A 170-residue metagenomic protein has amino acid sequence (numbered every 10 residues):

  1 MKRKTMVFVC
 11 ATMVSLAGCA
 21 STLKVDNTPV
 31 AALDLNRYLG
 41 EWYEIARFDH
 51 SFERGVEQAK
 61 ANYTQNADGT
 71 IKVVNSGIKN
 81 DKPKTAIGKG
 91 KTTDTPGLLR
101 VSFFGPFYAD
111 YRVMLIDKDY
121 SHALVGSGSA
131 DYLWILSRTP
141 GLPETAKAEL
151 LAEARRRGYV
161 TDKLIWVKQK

Functional and structural regions predicted by a protein language model:
M1-V9: Bacterial N-terminal signal peptides that target proteins for export
C19-K170: A beta-rich soluble binding module of mature secreted/lumenal proteins
